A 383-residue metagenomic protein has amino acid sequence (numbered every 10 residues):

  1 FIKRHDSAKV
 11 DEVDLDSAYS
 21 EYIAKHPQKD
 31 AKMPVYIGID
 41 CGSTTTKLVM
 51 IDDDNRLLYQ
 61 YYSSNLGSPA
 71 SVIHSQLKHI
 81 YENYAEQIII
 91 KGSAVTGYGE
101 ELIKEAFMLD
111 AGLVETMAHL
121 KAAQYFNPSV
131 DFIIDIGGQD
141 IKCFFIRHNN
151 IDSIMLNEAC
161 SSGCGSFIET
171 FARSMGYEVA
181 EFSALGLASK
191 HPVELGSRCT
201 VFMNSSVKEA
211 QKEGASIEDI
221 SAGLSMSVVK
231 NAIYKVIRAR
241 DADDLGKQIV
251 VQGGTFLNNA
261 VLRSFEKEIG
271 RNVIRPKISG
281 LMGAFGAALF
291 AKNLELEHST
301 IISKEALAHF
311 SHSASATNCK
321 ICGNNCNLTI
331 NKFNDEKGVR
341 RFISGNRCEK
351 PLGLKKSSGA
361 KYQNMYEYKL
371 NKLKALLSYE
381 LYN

Functional and structural regions predicted by a protein language model:
F1, K121, I168-T170, K277-I302: Glycine-rich phosphate-binding/hydrolytic loop that grips phosphoryl groups
F1-G38, G42, E295-N383: Flexible inter-domain linker/hinge segments
D14-K25, G223-G246: Phosphate/ATP-binding catalytic cores across multiple sugar-kinase/actin-like superfamilies, primarily ASKHA
Q60-I88: N-terminal phosphate-binding loop and adjacent alpha-helix
Y61-A70, H148-H191, G280, N293 (+3 more regions): Glycine-rich phosphate-binding loop plus the immediately following alpha-helix
Y98-G99, S227, R240-E266, S279-G280: Glycine-rich phosphate-binding loops at beta-strand->alpha-helix junctions
D110-T116, E266-F285: Conserved phosphate-binding/catalytic loops in two-lobed NTP-binding clefts
S205-Y234: Adenine-nucleotide phosphate-binding core of ATP-dependent small-molecule kinases
